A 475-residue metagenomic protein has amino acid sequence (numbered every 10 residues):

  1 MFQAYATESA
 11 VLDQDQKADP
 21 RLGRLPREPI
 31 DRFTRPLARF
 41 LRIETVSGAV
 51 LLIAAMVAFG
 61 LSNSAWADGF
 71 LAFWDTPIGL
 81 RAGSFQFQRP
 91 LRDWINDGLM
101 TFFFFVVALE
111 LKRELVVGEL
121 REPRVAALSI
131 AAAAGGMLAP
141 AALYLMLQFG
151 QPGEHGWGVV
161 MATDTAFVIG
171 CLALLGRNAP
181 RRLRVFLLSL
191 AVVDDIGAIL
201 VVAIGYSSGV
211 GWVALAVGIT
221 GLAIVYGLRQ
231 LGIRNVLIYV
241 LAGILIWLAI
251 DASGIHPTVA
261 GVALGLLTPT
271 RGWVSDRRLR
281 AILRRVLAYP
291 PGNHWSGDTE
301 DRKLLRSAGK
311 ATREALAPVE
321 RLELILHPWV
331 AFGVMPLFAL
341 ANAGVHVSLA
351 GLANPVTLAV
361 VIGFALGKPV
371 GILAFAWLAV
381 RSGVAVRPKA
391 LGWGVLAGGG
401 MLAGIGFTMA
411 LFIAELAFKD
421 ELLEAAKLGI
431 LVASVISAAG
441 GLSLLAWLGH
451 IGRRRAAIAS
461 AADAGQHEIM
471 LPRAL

Functional and structural regions predicted by a protein language model:
A10-I43, G60-N63, T76, R229 (+5 more regions): Predominantly late transmembrane helices and immediately cytosolic-facing juxtamembrane segments
T34-A38, F105-R121, I169-P180, A223-R234 (+4 more regions): C-terminal ends of transmembrane helices
V50-S62, F103-L109, A139-A141, G221-Y226 (+4 more regions): Hydrophobic core segments of alpha-helical transmembrane domains in multi-pass membrane transport and ion-translocation
L61-F73, Q86-R92, V106-P123, L138-G158: Transmembrane alpha-helix boundary signature
F73, R92-F104, P152-A166, S189 (+3 more regions): Structural signature of hydrophobic alpha-helical transmembrane segments
R81-V117, W329-L349, V361, L366-A374 (+2 more regions): Hydrophobic transmembrane alpha-helices of secondary-active transporters and Na+-translocating membrane complexes
E114-A142, G211-T220, V347-P369, W393 (+2 more regions): Entry/N-cap segments of selected transmembrane alpha helices and their immediately preceding amphipathic helices
L172-R284: Functional cores that coordinate and move charged inorganic groups
